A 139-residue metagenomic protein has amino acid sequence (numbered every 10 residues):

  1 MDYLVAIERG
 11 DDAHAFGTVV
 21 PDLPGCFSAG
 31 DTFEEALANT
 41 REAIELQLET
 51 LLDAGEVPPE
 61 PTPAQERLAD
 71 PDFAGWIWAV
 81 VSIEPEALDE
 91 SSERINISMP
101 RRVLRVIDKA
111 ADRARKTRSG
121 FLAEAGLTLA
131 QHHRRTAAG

Functional and structural regions predicted by a protein language model:
M1-H14, V19, L23: N-terminal segment of the canonical double-stranded RNA-binding domain
M1-Y3, E42-K109, T117-E124, T128 (+1 more regions): Short, charged, surface-exposed hinge/linker loops at domain edges that act as mobile lids or interdomain connectors
A15-G17, S28, S91, I107: Short acidic, gly/pro-rich beta-turn/loop elements at beta-sheet edges and active-site/ligand-binding grooves
P24-E35: A short, exposed loop/beta-hairpin motif centered on an aromatic-Gly-Thr core
